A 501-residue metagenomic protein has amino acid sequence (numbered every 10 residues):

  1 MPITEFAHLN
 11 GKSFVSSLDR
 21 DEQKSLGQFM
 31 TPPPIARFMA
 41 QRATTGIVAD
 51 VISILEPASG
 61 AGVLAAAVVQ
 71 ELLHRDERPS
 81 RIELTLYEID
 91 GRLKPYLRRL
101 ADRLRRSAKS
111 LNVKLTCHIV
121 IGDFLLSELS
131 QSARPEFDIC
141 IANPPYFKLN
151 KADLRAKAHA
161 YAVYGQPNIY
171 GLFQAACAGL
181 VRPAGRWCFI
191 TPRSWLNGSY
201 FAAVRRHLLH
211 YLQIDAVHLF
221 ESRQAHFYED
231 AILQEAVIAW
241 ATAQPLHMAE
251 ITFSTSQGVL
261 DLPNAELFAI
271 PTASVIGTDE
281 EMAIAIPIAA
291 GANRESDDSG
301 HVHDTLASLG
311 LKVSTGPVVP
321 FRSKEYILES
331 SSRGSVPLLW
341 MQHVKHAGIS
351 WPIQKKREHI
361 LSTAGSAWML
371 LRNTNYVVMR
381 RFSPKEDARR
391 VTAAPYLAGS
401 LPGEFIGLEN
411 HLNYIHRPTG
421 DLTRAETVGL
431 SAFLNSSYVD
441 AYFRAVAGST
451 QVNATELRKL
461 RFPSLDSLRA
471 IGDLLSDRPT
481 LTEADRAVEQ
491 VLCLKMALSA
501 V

Functional and structural regions predicted by a protein language model:
M1-E77, T85-L104, E128, P144 (+3 more regions): Class I S-adenosyl-L-methionine
K24-S25, F29-F38, S59-A66, R81 (+2 more regions): Signature of N6-adenine DNA methyltransferases within the class I
D50-I54, P79-T85, V113-H118, G185-R186: Residue-level recognition of the N-termini of beta-strands and the immediately preceding loop/turn
I52, D138, Y376: Conserved acidic residues
E77, S107-K114, H207-Y211: Short, conserved catalytic or adaptor-binding loops enriched in Gly and charged residues
A101-L129: S-adenosyl-L-methionine
T116, I238-A243, F253, L339 (+2 more regions): Short beta-strand element of the conserved SAM-dependent methyltransferase core
D297-D477, L481, R486-L498: Polybasic, glycine- and aromatic-enriched phosphate-binding surface used to engage nucleic acids
